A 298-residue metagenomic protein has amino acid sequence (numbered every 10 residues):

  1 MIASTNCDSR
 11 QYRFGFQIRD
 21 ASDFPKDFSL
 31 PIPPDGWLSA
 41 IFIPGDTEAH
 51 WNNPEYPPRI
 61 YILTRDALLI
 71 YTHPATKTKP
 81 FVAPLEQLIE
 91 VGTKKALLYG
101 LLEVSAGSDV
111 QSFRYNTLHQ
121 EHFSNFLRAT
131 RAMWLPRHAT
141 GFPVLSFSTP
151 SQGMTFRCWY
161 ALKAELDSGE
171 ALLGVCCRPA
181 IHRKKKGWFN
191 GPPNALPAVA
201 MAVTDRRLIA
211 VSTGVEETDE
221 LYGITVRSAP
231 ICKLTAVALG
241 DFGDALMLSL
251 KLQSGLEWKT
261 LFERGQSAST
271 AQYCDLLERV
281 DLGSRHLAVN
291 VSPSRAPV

Functional and structural regions predicted by a protein language model:
M1-P58, R65, P74, K79 (+4 more regions): Intrinsic disorder/low-complexity detector
